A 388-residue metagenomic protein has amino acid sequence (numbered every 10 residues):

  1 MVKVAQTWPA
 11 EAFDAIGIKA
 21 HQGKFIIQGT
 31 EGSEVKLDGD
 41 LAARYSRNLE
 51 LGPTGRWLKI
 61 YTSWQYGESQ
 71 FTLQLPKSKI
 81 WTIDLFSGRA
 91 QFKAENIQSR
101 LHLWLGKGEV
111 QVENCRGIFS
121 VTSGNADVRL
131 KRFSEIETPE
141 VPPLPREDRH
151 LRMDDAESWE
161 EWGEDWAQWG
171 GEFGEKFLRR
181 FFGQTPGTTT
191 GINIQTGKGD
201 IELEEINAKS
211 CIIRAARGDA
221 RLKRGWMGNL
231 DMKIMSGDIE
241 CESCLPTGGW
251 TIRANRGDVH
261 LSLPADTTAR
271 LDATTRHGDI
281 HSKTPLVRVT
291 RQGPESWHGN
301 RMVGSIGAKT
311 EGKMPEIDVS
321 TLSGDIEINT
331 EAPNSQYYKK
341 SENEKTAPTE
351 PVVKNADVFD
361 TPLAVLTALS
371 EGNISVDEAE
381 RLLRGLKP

Functional and structural regions predicted by a protein language model:
M1-P388: Intrinsically disordered, low-complexity terminal regions
